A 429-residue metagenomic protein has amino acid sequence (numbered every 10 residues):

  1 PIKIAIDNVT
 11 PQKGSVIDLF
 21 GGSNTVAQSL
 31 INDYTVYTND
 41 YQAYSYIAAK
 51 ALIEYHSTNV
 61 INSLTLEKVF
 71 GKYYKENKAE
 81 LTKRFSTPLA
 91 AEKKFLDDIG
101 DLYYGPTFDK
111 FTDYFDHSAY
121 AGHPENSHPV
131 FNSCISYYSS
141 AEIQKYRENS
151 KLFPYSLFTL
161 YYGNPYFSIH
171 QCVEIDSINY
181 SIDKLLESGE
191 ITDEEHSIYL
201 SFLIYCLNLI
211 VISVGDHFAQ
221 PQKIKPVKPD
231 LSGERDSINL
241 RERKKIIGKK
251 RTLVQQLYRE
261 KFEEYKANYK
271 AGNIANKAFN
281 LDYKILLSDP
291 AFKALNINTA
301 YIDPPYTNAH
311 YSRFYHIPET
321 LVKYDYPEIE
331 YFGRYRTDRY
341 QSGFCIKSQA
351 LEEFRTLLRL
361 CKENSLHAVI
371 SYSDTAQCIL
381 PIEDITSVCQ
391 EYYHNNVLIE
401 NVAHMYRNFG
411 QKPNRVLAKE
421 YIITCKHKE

Functional and structural regions predicted by a protein language model:
P1-S15, L19-F20, T25-D33, A48 (+2 more regions): S-adenosyl-L-methionine
I4, S136-A300, T307-F314: SAM-dependent nucleic-acid methyltransferase catalytic core
V16-S29, T38-A43, I204, F292-F314 (+1 more regions): Conserved proline-anchored active-site loop of SAM-dependent methyltransferases that bridges a beta-strand
A51-Y155, Y161-N164: Conserved phosphoryl-transfer catalytic core
Y306-E352: Mobile active-site "lid"/loop adjacent to the S-adenosyl-L-methionine
E328, L366-Y372: Conserved beta-strand signature within the Rossmann-like core of class I S-adenosyl-L-methionine
C345-E363, D384: A short, acidic, amphipathic alpha-helical segment used as a generic capping/interface helix at domain edges
A376, I382-E429: Class I S-adenosyl-L-methionine
